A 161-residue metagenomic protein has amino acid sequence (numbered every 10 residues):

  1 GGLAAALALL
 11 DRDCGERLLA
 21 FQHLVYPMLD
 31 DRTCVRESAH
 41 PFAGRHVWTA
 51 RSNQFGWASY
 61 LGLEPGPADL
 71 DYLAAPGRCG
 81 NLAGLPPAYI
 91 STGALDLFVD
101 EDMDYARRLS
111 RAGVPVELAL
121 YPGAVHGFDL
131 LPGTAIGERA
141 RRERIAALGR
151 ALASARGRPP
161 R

Functional and structural regions predicted by a protein language model:
G1-R161: Alpha/beta-hydrolase superfamily serine-hydrolase fold, recognizing
